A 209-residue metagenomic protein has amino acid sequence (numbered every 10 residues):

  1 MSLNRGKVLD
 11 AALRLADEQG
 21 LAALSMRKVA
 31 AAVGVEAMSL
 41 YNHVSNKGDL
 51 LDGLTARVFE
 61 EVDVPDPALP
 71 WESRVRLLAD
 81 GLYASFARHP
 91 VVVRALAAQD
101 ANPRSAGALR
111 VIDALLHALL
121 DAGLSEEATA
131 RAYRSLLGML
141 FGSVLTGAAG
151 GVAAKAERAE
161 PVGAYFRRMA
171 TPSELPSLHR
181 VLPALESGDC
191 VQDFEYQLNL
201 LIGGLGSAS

Functional and structural regions predicted by a protein language model:
K7, A11-D49, G53: Helix-turn-helix
K7, D49, L77, R110 (+4 more regions): Amphipathic alpha-helical interaction segments
T55-E61: Short, basic, alpha-helical segments at the C-terminal edge of helix-turn-helix-like DNA-binding modules
D63-R110, E126, Y133: Hydrophobic alpha-helical connector segments
V91-V92, F141, L145: Hydrophobic, amphipathic alpha-helical faces that serve as interaction scaffolds
A97-G123, E127-R134, L145, R167-P176: Amphipathic alpha-helical packing segments from all-alpha helical-bundle domains
D121, A149-S209: C-terminal peripheral helix-coil segments that are non-catalytic and often amphipathic
